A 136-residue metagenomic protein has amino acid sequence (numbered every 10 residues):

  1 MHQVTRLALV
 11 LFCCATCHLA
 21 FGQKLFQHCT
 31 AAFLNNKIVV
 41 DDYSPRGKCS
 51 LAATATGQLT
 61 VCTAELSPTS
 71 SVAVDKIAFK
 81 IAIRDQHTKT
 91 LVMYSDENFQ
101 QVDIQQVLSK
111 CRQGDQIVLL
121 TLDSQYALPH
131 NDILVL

Functional and structural regions predicted by a protein language model:
M1-Q27: Bacterial Sec-dependent N-terminal signal peptides
K24, H28-A31, N98, A127-L136: Short beta-strand elements
F26-A73: Contiguous beta-strand segments within globular domains
K37, D75-A78, I117: Sec-type signal peptide cleavage vicinity
T63-M93: Extended low-complexity, serine/threonine- and proline-enriched intrinsically disordered segments
V72, K110-Q113: Surface-exposed coil/turn segments at beta-strand junctions on protein surfaces, enriched
K80, Q113-Y126: Short, aromatic- and glycine-rich surface loops/edge beta-strands on solvent-exposed regions
N98-Q105: Aromatic sugar-binding surface patches on proteins that engage polysaccharides or sugar-phosphate polymers
